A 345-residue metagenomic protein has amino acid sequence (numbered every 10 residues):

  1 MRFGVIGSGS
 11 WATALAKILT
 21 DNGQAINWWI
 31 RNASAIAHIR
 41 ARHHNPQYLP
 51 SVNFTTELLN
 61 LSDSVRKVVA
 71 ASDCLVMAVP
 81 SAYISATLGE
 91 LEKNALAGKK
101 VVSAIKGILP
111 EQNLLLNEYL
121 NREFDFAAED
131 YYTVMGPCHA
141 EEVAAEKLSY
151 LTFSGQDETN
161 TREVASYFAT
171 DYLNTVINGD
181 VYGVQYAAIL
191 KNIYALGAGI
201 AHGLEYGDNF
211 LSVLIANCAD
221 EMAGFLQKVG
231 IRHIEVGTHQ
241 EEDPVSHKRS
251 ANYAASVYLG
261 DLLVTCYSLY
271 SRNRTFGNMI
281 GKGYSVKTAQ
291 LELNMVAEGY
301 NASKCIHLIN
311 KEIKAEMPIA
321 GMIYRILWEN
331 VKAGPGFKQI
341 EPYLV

Functional and structural regions predicted by a protein language model:
M1-V52, L58-D63: NAD(P)+-binding Rossmann beta1-loop-alpha1 motif at the extreme N-terminus of oxidoreductases
I6, S10, A14, S34 (+16 more regions): Conserved active-site and cofactor/substrate-binding residues in soluble primary-metabolism enzymes
L61-A70, C74-L148, V164-S166: Rossmann-like NAD(P)(H) cofactor-binding subdomain of soluble oxidoreductases
Y83, N94, E123-E129, L148-A251: Internal alpha-helical scaffold of NAD(P)-dependent oxidoreductase catalytic cores
K191, A198-H202, Y206, Q227-V345: NAD(P)-dependent Rossmann-like dehydrogenase/reductase catalytic/cofactor-binding core
